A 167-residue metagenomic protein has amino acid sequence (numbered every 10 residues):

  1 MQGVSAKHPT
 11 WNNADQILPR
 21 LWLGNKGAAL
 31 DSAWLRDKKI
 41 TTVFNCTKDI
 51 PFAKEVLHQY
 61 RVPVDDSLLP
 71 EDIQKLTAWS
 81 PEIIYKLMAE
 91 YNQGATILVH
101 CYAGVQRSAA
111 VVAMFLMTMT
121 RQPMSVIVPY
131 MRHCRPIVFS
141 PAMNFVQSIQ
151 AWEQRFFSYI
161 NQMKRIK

Functional and structural regions predicted by a protein language model:
G3-V99, A103, M114-I160: Cysteine-based protein phosphatase catalytic domain of the PTP/DSP
V105-A110: Glycine-rich nucleophile elbow surrounding the catalytic serine of serine-hydrolase chemistry
